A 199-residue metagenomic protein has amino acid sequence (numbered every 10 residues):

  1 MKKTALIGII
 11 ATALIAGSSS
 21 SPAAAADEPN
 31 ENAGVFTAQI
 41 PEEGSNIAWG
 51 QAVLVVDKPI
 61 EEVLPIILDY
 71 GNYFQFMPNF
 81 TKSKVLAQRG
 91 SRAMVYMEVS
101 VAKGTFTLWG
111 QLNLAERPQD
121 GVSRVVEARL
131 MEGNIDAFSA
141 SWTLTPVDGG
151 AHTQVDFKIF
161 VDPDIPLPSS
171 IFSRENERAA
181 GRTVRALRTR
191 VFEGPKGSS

Functional and structural regions predicted by a protein language model:
M1-I9: Bacterial N-terminal signal peptides that target proteins for export
L14-P22: C-terminal segment of classical bacterial N-terminal signal peptides
S21-G90, G149: Hydrophobic ligand-binding cavity/cleft-lining segments
E43-I47, K84-E132, R182-G194, S198-S199: Glycine-rich portal/gate segments that line the openings of hydrophobic small-molecule binding cavities
Q51-V53, T107-N113, S139-S141: Well-ordered beta-strand positions in beta-sheet-rich domains
L54-I67, G71-F74, I135, P166 (+2 more regions): Soluble non-cytosolic domains of exported or imported proteins
V56-I60, V99-K103, E116-D120, E132-N134 (+2 more regions): Beta-strand elements of well-folded, non-transmembrane domains
R129-G181: Beta-strand/loop substructures that line and gate deep hydrophobic ligand-binding cavities in soluble
